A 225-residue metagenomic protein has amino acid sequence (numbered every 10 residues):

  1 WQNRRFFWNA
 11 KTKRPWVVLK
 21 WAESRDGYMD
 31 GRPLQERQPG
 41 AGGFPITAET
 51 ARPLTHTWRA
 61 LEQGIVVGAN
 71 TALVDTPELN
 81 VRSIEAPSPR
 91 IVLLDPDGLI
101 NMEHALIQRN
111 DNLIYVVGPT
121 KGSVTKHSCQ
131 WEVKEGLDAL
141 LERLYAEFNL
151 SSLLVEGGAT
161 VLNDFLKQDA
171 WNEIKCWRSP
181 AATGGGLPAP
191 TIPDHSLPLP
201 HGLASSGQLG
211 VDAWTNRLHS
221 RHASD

Functional and structural regions predicted by a protein language model:
Q2-N3: A gly/proline- and charged-residue-enriched helix-loop-helix capping module
F7-D225: Enzymes that bind and transform nitrogen-containing heteroaromatic metabolites
